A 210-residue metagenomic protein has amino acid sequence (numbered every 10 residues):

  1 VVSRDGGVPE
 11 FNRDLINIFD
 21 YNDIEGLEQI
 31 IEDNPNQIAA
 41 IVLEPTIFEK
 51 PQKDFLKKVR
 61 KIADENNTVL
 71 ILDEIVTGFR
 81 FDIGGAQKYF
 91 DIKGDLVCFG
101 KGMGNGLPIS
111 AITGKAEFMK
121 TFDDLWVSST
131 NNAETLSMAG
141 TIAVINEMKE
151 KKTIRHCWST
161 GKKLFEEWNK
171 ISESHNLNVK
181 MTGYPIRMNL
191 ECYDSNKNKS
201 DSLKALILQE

Functional and structural regions predicted by a protein language model:
V1-E210: Conserved N-terminal phosphate-binding loop of PLP-dependent enzymes in the Aspartate aminotransferase
